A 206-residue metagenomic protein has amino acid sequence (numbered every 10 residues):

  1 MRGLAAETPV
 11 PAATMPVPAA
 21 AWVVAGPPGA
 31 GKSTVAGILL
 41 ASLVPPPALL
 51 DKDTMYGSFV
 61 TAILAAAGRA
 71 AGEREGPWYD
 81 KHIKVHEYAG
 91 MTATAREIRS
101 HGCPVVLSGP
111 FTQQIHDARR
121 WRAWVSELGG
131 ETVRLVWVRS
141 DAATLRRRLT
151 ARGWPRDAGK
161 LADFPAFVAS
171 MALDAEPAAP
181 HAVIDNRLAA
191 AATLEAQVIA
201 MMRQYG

Functional and structural regions predicted by a protein language model:
V24: Hydrophobic anchor at the beta1->P-loop junction of P-loop NTPases
P27: P-loop (Walker A) phosphate-binding loop of NTP-binding proteins
A30: ATP-binding Walker
S33: Walker A/P-loop
G37-A89, R96: Conserved substrate/cofactor phosphate-moiety recognition/catalytic segment in nucleotide-dependent phosphotransferases
Y79-G129: Glycine-rich phosphate-binding loop used to anchor ATP phosphates in small-molecule kinases, encompassing both
L128-L149: Conserved phosphate-donor/acceptor-positioning beta-strand/loop module used by diverse small-molecule
R147-Q197, G206: Small-molecule kinase domains that catalyze NTP-dependent phosphoryl transfer to phosphate-bearing small molecules
